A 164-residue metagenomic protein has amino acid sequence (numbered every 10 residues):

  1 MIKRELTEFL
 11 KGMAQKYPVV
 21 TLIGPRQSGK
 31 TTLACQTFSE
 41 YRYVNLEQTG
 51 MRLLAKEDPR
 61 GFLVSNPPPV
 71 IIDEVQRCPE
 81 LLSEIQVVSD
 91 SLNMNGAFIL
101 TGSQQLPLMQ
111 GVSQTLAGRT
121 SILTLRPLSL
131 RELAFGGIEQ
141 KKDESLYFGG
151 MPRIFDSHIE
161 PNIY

Functional and structural regions predicted by a protein language model:
M1-Y164: Phosphate-binding site recognition
